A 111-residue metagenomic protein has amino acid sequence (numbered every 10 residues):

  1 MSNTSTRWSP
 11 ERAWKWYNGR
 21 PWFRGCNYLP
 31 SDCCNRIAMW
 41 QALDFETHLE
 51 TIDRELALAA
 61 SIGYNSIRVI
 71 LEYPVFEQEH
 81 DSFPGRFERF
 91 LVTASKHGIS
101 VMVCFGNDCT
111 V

Functional and structural regions predicted by a protein language model:
S2-V111: Active-site mouth of glycoside hydrolases
